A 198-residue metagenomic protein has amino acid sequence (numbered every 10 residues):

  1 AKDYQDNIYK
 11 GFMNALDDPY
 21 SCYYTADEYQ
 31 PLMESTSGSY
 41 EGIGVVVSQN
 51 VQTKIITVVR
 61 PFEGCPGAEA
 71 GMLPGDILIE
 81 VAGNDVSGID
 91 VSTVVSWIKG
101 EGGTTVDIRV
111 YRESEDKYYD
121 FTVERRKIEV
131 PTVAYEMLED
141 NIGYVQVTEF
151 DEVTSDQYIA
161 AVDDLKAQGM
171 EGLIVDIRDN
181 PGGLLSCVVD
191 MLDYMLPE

Functional and structural regions predicted by a protein language model:
A1-T57, T105-D107, Y111-T122, V130-Y135: Extended, small/polar residue-biased N-terminal targeting/export presequences and adjacent propeptide/linker tracts
E28, S39-E41, P74, D90 (+1 more regions): Generic hydrophobic, aliphatic-rich segments that mediate packing or membrane embedding
Q49-V51, L78, D190: Residue-level recognition of conserved structural "scaffold" positions that shape functional pockets and channels
T57-R60, A68-L73, E80-D85, S92-E198: Cleft-lining beta-strand/loop regions that shape enzyme active-site pockets
